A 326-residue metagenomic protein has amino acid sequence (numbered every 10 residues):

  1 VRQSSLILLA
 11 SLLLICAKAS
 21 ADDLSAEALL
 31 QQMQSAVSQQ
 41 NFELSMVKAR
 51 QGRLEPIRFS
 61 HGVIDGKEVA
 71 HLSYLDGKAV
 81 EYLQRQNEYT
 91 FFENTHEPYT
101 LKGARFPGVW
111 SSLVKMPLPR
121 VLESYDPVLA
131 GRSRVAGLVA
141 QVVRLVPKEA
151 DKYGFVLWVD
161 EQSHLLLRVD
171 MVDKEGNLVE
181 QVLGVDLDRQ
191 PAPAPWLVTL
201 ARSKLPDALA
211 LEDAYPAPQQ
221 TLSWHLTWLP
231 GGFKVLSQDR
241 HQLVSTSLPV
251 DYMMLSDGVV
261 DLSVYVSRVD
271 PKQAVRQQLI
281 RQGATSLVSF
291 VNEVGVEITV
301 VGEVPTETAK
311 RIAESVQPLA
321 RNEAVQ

Functional and structural regions predicted by a protein language model:
V1-I7: Bacterial N-terminal signal peptides that target proteins for export
R2, L13-L14, K18-K67, G77 (+3 more regions): N-terminal leader/targeting segments and the immediate start of mature chains
D22-E97, D126-R134, V139-G154, E161 (+1 more regions): N-terminal mature ectodomain segment of secretory-pathway/periplasmic proteins
F91-L113: Acidic/charged, solvent-exposed loop-and-adjacent secondary-structure segments enriched in E/D, K/R, S/T, and G/P
K115-V172, N177, D207-Y252: Extended beta-strand-rich segments in extracellular/periplasmic secretory proteins, especially within noncatalytic
S163-L165, V172, G176-P195, I298-Q326: Surface-exposed amphipathic alpha-helical segments
Q190-P218, N322-Q326: Short, gly/Ser/Thr-rich active-site loops of penicillin-recognizing serine hydrolases
K204-V294, T306-E307: Short, solvent-exposed recognition patches
